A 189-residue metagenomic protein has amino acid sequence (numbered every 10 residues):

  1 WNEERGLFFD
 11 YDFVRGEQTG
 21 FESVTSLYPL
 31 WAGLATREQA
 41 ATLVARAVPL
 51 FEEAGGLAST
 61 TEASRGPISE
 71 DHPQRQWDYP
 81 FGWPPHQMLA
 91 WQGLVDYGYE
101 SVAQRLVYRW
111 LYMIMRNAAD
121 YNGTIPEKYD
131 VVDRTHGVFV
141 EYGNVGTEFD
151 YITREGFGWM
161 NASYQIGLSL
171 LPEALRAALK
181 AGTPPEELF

Functional and structural regions predicted by a protein language model:
W1-G82, M115-F189: Extended glycan-interaction surfaces of carbohydrate-active proteins
T25-R37, Q87-E100: Alpha-helical support elements that line or immediately flank enzyme active sites and cofactor-binding pockets
V44, L106-V107: Inward-facing hydrophobic residues that define packing positions of alpha-helical scaffold repeats
S101-R105: Short, solvent-exposed positions on alpha-helices
L111-Y112: Amphipathic alpha-helical segments of tetratricopeptide repeats
